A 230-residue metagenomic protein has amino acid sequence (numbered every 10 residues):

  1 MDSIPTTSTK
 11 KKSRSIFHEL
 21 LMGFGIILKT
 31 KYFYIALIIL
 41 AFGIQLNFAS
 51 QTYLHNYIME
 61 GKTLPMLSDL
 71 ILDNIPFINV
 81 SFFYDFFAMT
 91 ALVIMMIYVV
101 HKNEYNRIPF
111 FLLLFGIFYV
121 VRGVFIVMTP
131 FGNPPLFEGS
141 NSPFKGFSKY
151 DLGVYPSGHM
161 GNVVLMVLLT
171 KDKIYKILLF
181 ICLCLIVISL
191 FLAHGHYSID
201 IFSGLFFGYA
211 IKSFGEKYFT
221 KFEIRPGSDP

Functional and structural regions predicted by a protein language model:
S3-L92, F131: N-terminal transmembrane-helix/juxtamembrane module of multi-pass inner/ER membrane proteins
F33-I38, L112, I177-I181, S198 (+1 more regions): Hydrophobic alpha-helical transmembrane segments
I38, F42, L46, F87-I94 (+5 more regions): Lipid-exposed faces of alpha-helical membrane segments in multi-pass integral membrane proteins
T52-L67, H101-I177, L183, V187 (+1 more regions): Membrane-interface loops
Y84-A91, S157-G161, F202-F206: Membrane-embedded alpha-helical segments of multi-pass membrane proteins, especially the transmembrane helices
S148-Y150, L190-I199: Membrane-interface helix caps and helix-loop-helix hairpins in membrane proteins
N162-V163, H196-T220: Alpha-helical transmembrane segments that form the membrane-embedded catalytic/substrate-binding core of multi-pass
